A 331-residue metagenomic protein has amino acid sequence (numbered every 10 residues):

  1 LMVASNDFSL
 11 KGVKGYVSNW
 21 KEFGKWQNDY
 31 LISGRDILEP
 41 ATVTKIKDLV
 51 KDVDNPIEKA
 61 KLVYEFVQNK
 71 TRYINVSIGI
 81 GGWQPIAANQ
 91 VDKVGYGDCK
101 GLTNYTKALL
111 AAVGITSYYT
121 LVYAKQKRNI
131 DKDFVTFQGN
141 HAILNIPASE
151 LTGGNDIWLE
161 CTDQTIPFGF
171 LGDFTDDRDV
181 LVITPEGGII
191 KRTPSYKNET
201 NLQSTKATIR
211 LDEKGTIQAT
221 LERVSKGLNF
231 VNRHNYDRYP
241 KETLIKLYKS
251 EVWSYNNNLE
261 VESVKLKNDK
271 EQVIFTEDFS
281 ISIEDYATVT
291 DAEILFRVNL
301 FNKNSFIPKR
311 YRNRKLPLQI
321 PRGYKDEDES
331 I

Functional and structural regions predicted by a protein language model:
L1-I331: A sensor for short, sequence-defined functional sites
